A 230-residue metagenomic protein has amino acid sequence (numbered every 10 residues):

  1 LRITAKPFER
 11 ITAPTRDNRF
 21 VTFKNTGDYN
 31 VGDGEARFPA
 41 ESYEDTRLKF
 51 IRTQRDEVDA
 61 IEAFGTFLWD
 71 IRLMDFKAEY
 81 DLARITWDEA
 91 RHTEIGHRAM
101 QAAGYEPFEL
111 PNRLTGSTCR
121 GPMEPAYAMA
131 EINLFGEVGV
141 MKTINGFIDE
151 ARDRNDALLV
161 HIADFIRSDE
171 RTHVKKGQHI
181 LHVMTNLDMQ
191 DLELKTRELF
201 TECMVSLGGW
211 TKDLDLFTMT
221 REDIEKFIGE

Functional and structural regions predicted by a protein language model:
L1-E230: Non-heme di-metal
